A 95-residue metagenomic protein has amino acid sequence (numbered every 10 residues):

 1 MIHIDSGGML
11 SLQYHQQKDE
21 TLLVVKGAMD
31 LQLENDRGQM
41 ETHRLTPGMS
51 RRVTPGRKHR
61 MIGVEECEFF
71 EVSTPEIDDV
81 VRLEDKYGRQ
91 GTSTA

Functional and structural regions predicted by a protein language model:
M1-D19: A short glycine-rich, His/Asp/Glu-containing loop-to-beta-strand
Q16-N35: Glycine- and acidic-residue-biased ligand/ion/polar-headgroup-sensing regions
N35-G56: Short acidic-glycine-tyrosine-enriched beta hairpin
Q39, I62-A95: Double-stranded beta-helix
